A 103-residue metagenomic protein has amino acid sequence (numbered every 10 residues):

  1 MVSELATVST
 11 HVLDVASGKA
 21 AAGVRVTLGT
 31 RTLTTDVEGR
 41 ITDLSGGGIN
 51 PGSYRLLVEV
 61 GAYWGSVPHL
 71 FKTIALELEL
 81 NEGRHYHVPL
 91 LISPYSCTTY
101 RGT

Functional and structural regions predicted by a protein language model:
M1-S9, L13, K19-A21, Y100-T103: Beta-strand-rich domain onsets/edges
G18-G29: Short, ordered, surface-exposed loop/turn motifs in non-cytosolic proteins
R25, T32, E77: Short, surface-exposed charged micro-motifs
V26, T35, L56-V58: Hydrophobic beta-strand residues in large extracellular and virion-surface proteins
R31-S45: Short, acidic Ser/Thr/Gly-rich low-complexity loop/linker segments typical of extracellular and cell-surface proteins
P51-T103: Feature of secretome-associated and extracellular-like proteins
